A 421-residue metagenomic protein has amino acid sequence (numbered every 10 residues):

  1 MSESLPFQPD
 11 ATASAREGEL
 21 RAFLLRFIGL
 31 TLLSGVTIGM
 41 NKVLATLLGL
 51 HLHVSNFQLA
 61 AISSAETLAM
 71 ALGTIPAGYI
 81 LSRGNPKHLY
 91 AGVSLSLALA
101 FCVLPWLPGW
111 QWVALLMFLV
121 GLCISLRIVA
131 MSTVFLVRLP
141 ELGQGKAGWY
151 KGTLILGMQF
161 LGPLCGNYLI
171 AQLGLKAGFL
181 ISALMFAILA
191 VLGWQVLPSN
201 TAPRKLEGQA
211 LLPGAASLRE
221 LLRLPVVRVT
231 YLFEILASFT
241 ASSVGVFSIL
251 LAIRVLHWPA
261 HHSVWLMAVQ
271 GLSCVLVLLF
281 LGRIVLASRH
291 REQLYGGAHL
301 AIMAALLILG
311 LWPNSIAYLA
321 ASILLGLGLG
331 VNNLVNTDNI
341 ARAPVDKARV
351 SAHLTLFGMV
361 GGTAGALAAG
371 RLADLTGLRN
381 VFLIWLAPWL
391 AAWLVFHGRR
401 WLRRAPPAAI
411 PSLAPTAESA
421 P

Functional and structural regions predicted by a protein language model:
S2-R21, L197-Y231, T416-A417, P421: Juxtamembrane intracellular "pre-TM" segments in multi-pass secondary transporters
A13-T67, R228-F233, S238-P259, S263-L266: Helix-loop boundary and gating motifs at the non-cytosolic
A61-Y79, A268-F280: Central cavity-lining transmembrane alpha-helices of secondary-active solute carriers, predominantly the Major
L72-P108: Conserved MFS/SLC helix-loop-helix module at the cytosolic interface between two early adjacent transmembrane helices
G73-P86, I170, V277-H290, A373-D374: Helix-to-loop junctions at the C-terminal end of transmembrane segments in multipass secondary transporters
H88-C102, A183, Q293-I308, L386: Structural signature of the two symmetry-related core transmembrane helices
F118-I155: Cytoplasmic helix-loop-helix junction between adjacent transmembrane helices in 12-TM secondary transporters
D346-T376: A late C-terminal transmembrane helix in Major Facilitator Superfamily
